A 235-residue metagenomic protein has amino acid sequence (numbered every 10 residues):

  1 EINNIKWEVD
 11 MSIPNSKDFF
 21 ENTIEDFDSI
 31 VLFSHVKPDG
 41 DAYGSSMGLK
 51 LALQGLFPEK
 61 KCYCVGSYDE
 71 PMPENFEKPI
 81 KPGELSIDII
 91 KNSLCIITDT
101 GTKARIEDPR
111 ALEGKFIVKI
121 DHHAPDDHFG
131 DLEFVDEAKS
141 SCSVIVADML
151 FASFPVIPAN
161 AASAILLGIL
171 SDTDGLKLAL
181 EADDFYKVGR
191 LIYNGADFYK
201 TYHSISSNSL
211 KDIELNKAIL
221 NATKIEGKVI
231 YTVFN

Functional and structural regions predicted by a protein language model:
N3-N4: Intrinsic-disorder-associated, low-complexity terminal segments enriched in Asp/Asn/His/Tyr and depleted of Lys/Arg
W7, S12-P79, S86-S93, S171-N235: Hydrophobic helix-and-loop "lid/oligomerization" segment in the mid-to-C-terminal part of catalytic domains
K37-P38, T102-K103, F151: Short beta-turn/strand-loop junction motif enriched in small, turn-promoting residues
L49-K50, L112-K115, V135-D136, K187: Glycine-rich, phosphate-binding/catalytic loops in enzymes
P58-K60, K115, P155: Short glycine/serine/threonine/alanine-rich loop segments
E77-L132: Active-site cofactor/cluster-binding pocket
H122-V188: Short alpha-helices
